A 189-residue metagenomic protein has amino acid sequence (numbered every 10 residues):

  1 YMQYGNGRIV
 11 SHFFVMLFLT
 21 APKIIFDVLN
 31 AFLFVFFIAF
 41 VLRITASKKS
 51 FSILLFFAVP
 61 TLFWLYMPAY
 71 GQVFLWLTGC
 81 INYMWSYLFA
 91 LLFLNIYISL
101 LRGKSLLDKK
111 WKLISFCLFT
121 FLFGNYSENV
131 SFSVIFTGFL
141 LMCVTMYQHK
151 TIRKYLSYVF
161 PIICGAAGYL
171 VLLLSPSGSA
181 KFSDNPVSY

Functional and structural regions predicted by a protein language model:
Y1-I24, V28, L77, W111 (+1 more regions): Transmembrane catalytic cores of multi-pass membrane glycosyltransferases and polysaccharide-assembly enzymes
R8, L55-I98, S127: Membrane-interface micro-motifs in multi-pass membrane enzymes
V28-F36, C80-F93, I135-F136: Membrane-embedded alpha-helical segments of multi-pass membrane proteins, especially the transmembrane helices
A31-L54, L92: Transmembrane-helix motifs of polytopic, lipid-linked glycan transferases
A39-R43, L92-S99, T137-M146: Transmembrane alpha-helices and membrane-interface helical segments of multi-pass integral membrane enzymes
L42-S52, L101-K109, T145-L156: Membrane-interface helix-boundary motifs at transmembrane edges
S99-L122: Short hydrophobic alpha-helices at membrane interfaces in multi-pass membrane enzymes
